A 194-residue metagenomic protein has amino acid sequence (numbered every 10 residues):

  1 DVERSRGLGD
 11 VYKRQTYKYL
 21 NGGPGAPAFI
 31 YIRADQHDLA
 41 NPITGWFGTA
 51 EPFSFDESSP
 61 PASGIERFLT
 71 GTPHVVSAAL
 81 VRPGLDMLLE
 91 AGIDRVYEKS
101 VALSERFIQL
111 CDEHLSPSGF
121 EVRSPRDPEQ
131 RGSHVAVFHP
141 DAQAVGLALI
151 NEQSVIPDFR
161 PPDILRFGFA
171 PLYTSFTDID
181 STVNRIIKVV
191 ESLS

Functional and structural regions predicted by a protein language model:
D1-L8, Y12: Single conserved hydrophobic/aromatic residue that forms the stacking wall/gate of nucleotide- or nucleobase-binding
T16, L39, F47-L69, E121 (+5 more regions): PLP-dependent class I/II
T16-Y19, Q36, P162: Short, acidic/turn-prone active-site loops that include or flank metal/cofactor- and phosphate-binding residues
N21-G25, Y31-K99, E105: Active-site C-terminal subdomain of aminotransferase-like
G64-T70, L88-F138: Conserved small-domain helix->loop->beta segment predominantly found in fold-type I
V137-P140, F169: Short beta-strand-to-loop capping motifs
A148-S194: PLP-dependent enzyme catalytic core of the Aspartate aminotransferase-like
